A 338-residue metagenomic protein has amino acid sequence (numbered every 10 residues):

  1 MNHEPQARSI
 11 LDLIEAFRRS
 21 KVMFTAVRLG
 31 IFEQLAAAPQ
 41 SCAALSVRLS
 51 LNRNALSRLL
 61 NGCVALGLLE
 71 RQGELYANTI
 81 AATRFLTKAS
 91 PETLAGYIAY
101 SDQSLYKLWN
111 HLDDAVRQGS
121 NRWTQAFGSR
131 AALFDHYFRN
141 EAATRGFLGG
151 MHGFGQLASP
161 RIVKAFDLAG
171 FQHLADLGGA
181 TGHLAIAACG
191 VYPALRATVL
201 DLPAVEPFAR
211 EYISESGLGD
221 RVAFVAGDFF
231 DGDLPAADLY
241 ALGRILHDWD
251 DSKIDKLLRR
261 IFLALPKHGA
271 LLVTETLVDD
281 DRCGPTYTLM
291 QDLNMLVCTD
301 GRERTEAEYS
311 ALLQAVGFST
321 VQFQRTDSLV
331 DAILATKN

Functional and structural regions predicted by a protein language model:
M1-E70, L168-N338: Alpha-helical subdomain
Q6-P39, V47-S50, N54-Q172: Conserved Class I S-adenosyl-L-methionine-dependent methyltransferase catalytic core
